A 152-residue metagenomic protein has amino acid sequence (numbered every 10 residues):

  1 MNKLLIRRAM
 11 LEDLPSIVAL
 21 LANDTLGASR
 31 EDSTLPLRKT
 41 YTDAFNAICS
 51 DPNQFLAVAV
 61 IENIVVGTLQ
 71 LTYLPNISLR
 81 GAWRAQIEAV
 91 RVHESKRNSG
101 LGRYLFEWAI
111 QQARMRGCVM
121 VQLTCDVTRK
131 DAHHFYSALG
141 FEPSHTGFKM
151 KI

Functional and structural regions predicted by a protein language model:
L4, N63-T68, A85: Glycine-rich phosphate/pyrophosphate-binding loop shared by adenosine-nucleotide-utilizing enzymes
L5-A19: A short beta-loop-alpha structural element at the N-terminal edge of CoA-dependent acyl/N-acetyltransferase catalytic
A22-A44: Conserved GNAT-fold acetyl-CoA-binding loop/helix
N46-V58, Q86: A short helix-loop-beta-strand connector motif used in the catalytic cores of GNAT acetyltransferases and, in some
V58, I64-Y73, R91: Conserved beta-strand in the GNAT
A89-V92, N98-Q111, A138: Conserved acetyl-CoA-binding loop-helix of GNAT-fold acetyltransferases
R103, M115, V127-H145, M150: Conserved active-site alpha-helix within GNAT-family acetyltransferase domains
F106, A113-T124: Conserved GNAT acetyl-CoA-binding A-motif
